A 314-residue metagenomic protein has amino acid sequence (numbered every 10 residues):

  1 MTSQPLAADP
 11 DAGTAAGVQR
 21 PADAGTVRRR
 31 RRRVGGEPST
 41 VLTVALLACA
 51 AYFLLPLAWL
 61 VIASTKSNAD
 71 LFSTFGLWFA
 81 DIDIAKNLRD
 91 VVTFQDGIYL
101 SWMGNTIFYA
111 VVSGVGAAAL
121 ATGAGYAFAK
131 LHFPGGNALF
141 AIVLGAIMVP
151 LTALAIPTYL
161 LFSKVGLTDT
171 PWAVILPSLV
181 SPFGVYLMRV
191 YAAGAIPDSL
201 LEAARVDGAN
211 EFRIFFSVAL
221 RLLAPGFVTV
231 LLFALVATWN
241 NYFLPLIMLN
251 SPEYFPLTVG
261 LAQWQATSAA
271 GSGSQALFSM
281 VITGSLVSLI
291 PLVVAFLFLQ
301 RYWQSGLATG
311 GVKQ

Functional and structural regions predicted by a protein language model:
M1-R28: Short, intrinsically disordered terminal tails adjacent to the first/last structured region
Q19, V27-R32, M188, F212: Short, intrinsically disordered low-complexity segments
R28-L42: N-terminal export and membrane-targeting signals
S39-Q314: A structural signal for multi-pass alpha-helical bundles of membrane permease subunits that mediate small-molecule
